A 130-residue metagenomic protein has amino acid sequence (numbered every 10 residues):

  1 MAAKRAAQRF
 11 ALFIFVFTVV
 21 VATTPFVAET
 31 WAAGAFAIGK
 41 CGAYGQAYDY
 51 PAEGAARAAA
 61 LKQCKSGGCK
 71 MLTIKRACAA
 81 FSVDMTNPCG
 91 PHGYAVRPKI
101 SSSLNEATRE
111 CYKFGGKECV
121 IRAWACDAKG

Functional and structural regions predicted by a protein language model:
M1-Q8: N-terminal secretory signal peptides that target proteins for export/translocation
A2, F26-G130: Secreted/extracellular ectodomain signature
A3, V16-V20, A56: Intrinsic low-complexity, intrinsically disordered segments enriched in polar/basic residues
Q8-R9, F13, L61: General helical structural elements
A11-P25: Bacterial N-terminal signal peptides
